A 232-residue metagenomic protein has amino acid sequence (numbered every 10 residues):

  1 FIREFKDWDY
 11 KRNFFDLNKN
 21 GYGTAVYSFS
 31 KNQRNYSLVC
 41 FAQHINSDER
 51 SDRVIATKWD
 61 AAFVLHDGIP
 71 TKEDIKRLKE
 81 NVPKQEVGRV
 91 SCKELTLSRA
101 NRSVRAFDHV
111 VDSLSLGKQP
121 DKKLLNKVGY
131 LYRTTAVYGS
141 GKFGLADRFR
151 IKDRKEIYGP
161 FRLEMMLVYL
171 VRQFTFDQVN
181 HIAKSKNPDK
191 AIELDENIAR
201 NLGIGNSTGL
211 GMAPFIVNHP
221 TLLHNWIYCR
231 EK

Functional and structural regions predicted by a protein language model:
I2-W59: Amphipathic, interaction-prone secondary-structure segments
T57-K232: Mixed-charge, Lys/Arg-enriched low-complexity segments
